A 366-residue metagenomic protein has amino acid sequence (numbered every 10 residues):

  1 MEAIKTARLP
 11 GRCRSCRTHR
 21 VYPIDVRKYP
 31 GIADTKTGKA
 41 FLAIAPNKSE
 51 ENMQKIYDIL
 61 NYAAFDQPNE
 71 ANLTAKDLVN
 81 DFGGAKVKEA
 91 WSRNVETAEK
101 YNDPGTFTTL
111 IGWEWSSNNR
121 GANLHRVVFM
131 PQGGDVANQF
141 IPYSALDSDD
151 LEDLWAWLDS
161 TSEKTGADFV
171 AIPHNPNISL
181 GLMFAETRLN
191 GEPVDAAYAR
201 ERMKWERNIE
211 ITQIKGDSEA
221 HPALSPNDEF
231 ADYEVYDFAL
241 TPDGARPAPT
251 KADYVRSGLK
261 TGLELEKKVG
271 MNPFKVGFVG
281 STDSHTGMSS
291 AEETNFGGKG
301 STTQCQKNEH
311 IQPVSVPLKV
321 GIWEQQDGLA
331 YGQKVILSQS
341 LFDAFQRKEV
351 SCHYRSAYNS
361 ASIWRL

Functional and structural regions predicted by a protein language model:
M1-L366: Extended, charged catalytic domains and RNA/DNA-binding interfaces, predominantly in divalent-metal-using enzymes
